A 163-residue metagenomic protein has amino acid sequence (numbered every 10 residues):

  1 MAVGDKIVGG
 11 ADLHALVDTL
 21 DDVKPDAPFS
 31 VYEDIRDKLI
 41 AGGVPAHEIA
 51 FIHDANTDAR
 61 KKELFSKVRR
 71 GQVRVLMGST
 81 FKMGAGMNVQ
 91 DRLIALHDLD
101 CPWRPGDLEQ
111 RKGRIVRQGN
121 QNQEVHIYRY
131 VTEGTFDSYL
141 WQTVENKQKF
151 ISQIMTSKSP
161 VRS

Functional and structural regions predicted by a protein language model:
M1-L20, K147-S163: Interdomain linker/hinge connecting the two RecA-like lobes of the SF2 helicase core
V3-H53: Conserved helicase motor "Helicase C" RecA-like lobe of SF1/SF2 P-loop NTPases
T19-D22, S79-K82, E133: A short beta-strand-to-loop transition that corresponds to the Sensor-1 phosphate-sensing loop of AAA+ P-loop ATPases
Y32, K62, L76-D98, R104-N122: SF2 helicase motor core recognition
E33-R36, P45-T80: Conserved helicase ATPase core of P-loop NTP-dependent helicases/translocases
A50, H97, Y128-Y130: Hydrophobic/aromatic beta-strand patches that form the interior of the parallel beta-sheet core in alpha/beta enzyme
E63-L64, Q90, S138-T143: Short aromatic-enriched loop/helix-cap "lid" or pocket-rim segments at secondary-structure transitions that line
W103-E109, V116-S163: A conserved SF2-helicase RecA2
